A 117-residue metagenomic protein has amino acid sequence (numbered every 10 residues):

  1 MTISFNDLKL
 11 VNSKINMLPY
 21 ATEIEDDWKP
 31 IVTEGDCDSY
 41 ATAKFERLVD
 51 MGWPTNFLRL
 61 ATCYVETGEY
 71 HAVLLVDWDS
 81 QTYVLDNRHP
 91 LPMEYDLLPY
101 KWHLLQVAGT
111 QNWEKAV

Functional and structural regions predicted by a protein language model:
M1-V117: A structural boundary/capping signal
